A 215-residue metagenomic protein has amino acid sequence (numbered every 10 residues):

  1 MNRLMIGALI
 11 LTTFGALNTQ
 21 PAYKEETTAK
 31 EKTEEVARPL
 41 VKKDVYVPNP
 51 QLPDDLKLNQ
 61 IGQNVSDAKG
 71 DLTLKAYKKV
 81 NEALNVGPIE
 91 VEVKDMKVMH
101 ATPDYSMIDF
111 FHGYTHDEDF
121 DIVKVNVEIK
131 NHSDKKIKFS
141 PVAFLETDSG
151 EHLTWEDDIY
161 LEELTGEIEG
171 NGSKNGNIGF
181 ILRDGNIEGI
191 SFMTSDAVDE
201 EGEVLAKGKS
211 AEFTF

Functional and structural regions predicted by a protein language model:
M1-T27: Sec-dependent N-terminal signal peptides of Gram-positive bacterial secreted proteins and lipoproteins
L17-K124, K130-F215: Conserved functional micro-motifs across diverse proteins
